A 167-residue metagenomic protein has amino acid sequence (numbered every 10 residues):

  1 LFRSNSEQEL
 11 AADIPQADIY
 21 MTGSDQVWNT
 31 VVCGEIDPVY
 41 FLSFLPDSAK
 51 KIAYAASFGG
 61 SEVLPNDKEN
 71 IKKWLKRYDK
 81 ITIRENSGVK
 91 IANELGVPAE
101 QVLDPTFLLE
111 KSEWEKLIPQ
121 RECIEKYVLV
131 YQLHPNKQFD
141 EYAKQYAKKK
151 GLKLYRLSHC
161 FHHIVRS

Functional and structural regions predicted by a protein language model:
F2-K73: Aromatic- and Gly/Pro-rich donor/ligand-binding loops that form nucleotide- or phosphate-bearing donor binding pockets
Q16, L45-S48, W114-Y127: Nucleotide-sugar donor-binding and catalytic loop/hinge architecture of NDP-sugar-dependent glycosyltransferases
D18-M21, K80, Y127: Structural motif
V27, S87-G88: Alpha-helix capping/helix-boundary segments
A53-G60, I91, Q132, F139-S167: Catalytic donor nucleotide-activated moiety binding site of glycosyltransferases and closely related
S61-N66, F107-Q120: Acidic anion/phosphate-binding donor-loop and adjacent secondary structure in glycosyltransferase catalytic cores
Y78-E85: A short beta-strand/loop micro-motif in the catalytic core of glycosyltransferases that engages the nucleotide-sugar
V89-T106: Helix-loop-beta element that forms the nucleotide-linked donor phosphate-binding surface in glycosyltransferases
